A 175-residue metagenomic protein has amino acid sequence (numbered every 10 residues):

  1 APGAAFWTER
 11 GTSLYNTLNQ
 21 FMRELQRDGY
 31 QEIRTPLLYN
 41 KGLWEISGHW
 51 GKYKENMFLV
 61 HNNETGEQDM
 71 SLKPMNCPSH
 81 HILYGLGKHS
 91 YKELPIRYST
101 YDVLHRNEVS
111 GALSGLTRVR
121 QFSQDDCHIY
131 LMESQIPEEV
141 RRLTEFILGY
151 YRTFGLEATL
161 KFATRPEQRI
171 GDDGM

Functional and structural regions predicted by a protein language model:
A1-L104, E108-L113, T117, I129 (+2 more regions): Auxiliary tRNA-acceptor-end handling modules of aminoacyl-tRNA synthetases
R10-T12, S123-P137, P166-Q168, G174: A generic structural motif
Q68, S123-D125, L156-A158: Residues at beta-strand starts and edge strands
N76, L131, F162-T164: Short, structured patches in soluble enzyme cores that scaffold and shape functional sites
Q135-F154: Long, well-ordered alpha-helical scaffolding segments within enzyme catalytic domains, especially pronounced
R152-M175: Metal-assisted phosphate- and nucleotidyl-transfer catalytic regions
